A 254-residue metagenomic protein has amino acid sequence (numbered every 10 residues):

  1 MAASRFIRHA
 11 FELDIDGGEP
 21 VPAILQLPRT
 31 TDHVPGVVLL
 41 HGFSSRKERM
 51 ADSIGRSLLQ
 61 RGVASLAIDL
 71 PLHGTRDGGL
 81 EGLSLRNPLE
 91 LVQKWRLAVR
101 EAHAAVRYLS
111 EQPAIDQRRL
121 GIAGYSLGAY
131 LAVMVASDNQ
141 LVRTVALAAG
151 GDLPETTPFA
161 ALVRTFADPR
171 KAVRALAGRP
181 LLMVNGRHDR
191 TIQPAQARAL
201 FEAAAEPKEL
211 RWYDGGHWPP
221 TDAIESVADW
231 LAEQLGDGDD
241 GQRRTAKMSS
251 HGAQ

Functional and structural regions predicted by a protein language model:
M1-T31: N-terminal cap/lid segment of alpha/beta-hydrolase-fold proteins
A23, H33-G42: Short beta-strand element of the alpha/beta-hydrolase
F43-S57, L70: The serine-hydrolase catalytic nucleophile loop
S57-E81: Conserved alpha/beta-hydrolase
L85-P113: Alpha/beta-hydrolase active-site loop
H103-T165: Primarily recognizes the serine-hydrolase "nucleophile elbow" in alpha/beta-hydrolase and SGNH/GDSL folds
T156-A205, W212: The feature captures the conserved acid-bearing segment of alpha/beta-hydrolase catalytic domains
E202-Q254: C-terminal catalytic histidine-bearing segment of alpha/beta-hydrolase fold enzymes
